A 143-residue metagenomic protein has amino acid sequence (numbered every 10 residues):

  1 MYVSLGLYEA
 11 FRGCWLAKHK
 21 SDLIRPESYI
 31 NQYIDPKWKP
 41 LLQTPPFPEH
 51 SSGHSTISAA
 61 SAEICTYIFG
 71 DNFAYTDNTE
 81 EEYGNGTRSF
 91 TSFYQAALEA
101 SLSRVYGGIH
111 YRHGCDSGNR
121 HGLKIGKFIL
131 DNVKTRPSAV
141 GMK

Functional and structural regions predicted by a protein language model:
M1-K143: Hydrophobic alpha-helical bundle signature of multipass membrane enzymes
